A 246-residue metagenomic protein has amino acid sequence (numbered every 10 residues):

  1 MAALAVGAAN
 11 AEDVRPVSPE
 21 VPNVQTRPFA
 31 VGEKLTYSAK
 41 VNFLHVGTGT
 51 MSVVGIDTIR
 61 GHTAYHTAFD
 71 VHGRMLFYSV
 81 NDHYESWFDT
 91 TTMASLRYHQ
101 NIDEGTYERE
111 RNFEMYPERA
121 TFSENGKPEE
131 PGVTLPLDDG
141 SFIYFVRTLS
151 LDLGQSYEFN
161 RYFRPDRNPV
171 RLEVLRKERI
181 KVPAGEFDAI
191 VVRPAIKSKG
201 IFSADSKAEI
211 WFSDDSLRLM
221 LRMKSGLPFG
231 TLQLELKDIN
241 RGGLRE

Functional and structural regions predicted by a protein language model:
M1-A5: Bacterial N-terminal signal peptides
E12-P117, L151-E246: Acidic, serine/threonine-rich low-complexity disordered tracts
G105-S150: Hydrophobic, well-structured mid-protein blocks that either form specific transmembrane helices
